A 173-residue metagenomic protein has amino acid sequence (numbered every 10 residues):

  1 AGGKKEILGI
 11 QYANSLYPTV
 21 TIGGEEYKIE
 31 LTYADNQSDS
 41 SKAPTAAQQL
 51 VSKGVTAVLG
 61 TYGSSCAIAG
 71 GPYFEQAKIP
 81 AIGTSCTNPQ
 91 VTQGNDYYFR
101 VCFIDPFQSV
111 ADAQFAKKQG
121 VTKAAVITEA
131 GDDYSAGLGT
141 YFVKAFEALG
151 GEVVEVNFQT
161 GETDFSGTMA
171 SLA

Functional and structural regions predicted by a protein language model:
G2-L8, L16-T92, V101, Q159-D164: Beta-alpha junction/loop-to-helix N-cap segments that form part of ligand/metal-binding clefts
Q11-T19, Q48-T56, G71-I79, Q114-T122 (+2 more regions): Sec-exported extracytoplasmic/periplasmic mature domains
G70-P72, Q93-D96, A136-L138, S166-T168: Short secondary-structure transition/capping segments
Y98-T160: An alpha-beta-alpha
A111, D164-A170: Alpha-helical scaffolding within the catalytic cores of extracellular/periplasmic polymer-degrading hydrolases
